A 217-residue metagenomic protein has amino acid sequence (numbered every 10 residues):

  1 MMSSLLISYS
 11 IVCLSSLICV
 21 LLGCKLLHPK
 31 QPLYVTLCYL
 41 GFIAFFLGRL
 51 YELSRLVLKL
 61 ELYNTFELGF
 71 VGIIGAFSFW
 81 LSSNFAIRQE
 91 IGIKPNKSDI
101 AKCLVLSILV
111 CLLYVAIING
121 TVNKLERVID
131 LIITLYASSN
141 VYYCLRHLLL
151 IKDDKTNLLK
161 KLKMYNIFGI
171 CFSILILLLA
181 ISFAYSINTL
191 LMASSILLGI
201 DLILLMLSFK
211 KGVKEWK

Functional and structural regions predicted by a protein language model:
M1-C19, E126-T134: Hydrophobic transmembrane alpha-helical segments in integral membrane proteins
M1-L5, K30-Y34, K59-F66, I87-K97 (+2 more regions): Short juxtamembrane and helix-loop transition motifs at transmembrane-helix boundaries in membrane proteins
S8-G23, Y34-L58, G69-F79, I108-V115 (+2 more regions): Hydrophobic alpha-helical transmembrane segments of multi-pass membrane proteins
I18-H28, L53-A101, L113-I118, C144-L148 (+1 more regions): Internal transmembrane alpha-helix with an interfacial aromatic "cap," most often the third helix
H28-A44, I93-C103, K155-F168, L190 (+1 more regions): Membrane-interfacial loop-to-transmembrane alpha-helix junctions, especially the N-terminal start
L60-V71, V122-I133, S186-I196: Non-cytosolic membrane-interface motifs at loop->transmembrane helix junctions
F77, L81-R88, A137-K217: C-terminal transmembrane-bundle signature of multipass membrane proteins, characterized by strong activation on
L106-D130: Membrane-helix boundary elements
